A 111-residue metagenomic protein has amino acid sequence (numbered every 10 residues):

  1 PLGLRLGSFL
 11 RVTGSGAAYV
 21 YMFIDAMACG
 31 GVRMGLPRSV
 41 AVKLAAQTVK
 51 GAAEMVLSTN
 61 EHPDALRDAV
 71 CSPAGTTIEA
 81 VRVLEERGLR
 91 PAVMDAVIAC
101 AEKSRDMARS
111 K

Functional and structural regions predicted by a protein language model:
P1-Y19, P37, H62-D64, R109: Conserved Rossmann-fold dehydrogenase catalytic segment
L2-G3, K43, A96: Proline- and acidic/polar-enriched loop/turn elements at helix boundaries
S8-G14, C29, G51-E54, L66-D68: Helical cap/lid subdomains and adjacent loops of hydrolase enzymes that gate the active-site channel and determine
A18-M22, S39, M55, E79: Short, electropositive, low-hydrophobicity segments enriched in small/polar residues
Y19-M27, G31-L36: N-terminal glycine-rich phosphate-binding loop for ADP-containing cofactors
P37-K43: All-alpha amphipathic helical-bundle segments outside canonical DNA-binding/catalytic cores that form hydrophobic
A46-K111: NAD(P)-dependent Rossmann-like dehydrogenase/reductase catalytic/cofactor-binding core
